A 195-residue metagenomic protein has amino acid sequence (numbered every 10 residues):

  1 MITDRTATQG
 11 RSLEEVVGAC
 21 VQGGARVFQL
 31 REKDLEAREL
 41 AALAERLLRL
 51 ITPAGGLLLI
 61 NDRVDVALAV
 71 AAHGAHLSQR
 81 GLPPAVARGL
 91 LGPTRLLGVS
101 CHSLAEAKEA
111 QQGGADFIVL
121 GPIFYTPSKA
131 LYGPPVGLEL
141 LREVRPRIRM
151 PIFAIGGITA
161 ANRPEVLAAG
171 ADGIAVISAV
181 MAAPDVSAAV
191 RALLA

Functional and structural regions predicted by a protein language model:
M1-L82, G89-D116, G133, E143-I152 (+3 more regions): Conserved N-terminal beta1-alpha1 strand-loop-helix module at the mouth
F124-T126: A short, flexible beta-alpha/helix-coil linker loop
S128-A130: Glycine/threonine-rich flexible loop motifs
L138-L140: Conserved acetyl-CoA-binding loop-helix of GNAT-fold acetyltransferases
A169, G173-V176: C-terminal binding/interaction regions
